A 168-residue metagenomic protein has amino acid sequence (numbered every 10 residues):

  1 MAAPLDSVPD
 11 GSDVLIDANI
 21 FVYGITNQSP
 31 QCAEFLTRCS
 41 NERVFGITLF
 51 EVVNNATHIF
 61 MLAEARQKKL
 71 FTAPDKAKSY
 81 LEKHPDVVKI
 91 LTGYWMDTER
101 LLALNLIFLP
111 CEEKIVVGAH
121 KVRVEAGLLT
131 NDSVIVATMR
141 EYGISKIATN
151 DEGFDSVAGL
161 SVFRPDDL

Functional and structural regions predicted by a protein language model:
M1-E51, I59-D75: Short, well-structured N-terminal submotif of metal-dependent ribonuclease cores
M1-P9, V136-A137, E141-L168: Acidic, PIN/NYN-like endoribonuclease modules and their adjacent C-terminal/linker elements
A2-L5, T92, E99-S145: Active-site neighborhoods of divalent-metal-dependent phosphate/nucleic-acid chemistry enzymes
I16-D17, L49, L128-T130, D151 (+1 more regions): Histidine- and aromatic-rich ligand-binding microenvironments
I20-F21, V52, I115, V134-I135 (+1 more regions): Alpha-helix capping/helix-boundary segments
L62-M96: Helix-adjacent hinge/juxtasegments
